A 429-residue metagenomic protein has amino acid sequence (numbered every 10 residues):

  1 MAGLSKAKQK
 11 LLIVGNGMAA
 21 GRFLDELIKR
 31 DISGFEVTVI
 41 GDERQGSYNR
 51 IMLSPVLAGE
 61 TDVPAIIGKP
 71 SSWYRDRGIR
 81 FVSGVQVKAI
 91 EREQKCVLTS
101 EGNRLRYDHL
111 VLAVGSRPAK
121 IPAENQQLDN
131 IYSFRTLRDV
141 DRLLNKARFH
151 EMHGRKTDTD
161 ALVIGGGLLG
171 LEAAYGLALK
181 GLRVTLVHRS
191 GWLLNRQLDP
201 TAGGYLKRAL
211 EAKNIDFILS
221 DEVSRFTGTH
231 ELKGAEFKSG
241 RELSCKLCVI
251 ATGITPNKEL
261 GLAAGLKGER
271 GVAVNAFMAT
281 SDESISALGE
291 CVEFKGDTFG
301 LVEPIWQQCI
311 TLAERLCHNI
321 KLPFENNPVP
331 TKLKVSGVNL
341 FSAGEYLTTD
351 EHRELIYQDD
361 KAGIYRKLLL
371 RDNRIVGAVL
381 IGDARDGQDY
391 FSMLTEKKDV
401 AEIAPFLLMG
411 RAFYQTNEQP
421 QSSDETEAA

Functional and structural regions predicted by a protein language model:
A2-K10, K29, C291-Q388: Mid-to-C-terminal Rossmann-like scaffold of FAD/NAD(P)H-dependent oxidoreductases
A2-R80, G176-Q197: Beta1-alpha1 glycine-rich phosphate/pyrophosphate-binding loop at the start of Rossmann-like nucleotide-binding domains
V14, L105-G115, L243-G253, C309 (+1 more regions): Short hydrophobic core segments
G15-M18, R135, I164-G167: Glycine-rich Rossmann-fold phosphate-binding loop(s) that bind the pyrophosphate of adenine dinucleotide cofactors
E36, F81-L98, L105, L179-V274: A Rossmann-like FAD-binding core segment of flavoenzymes
Q127-M152, T157, H230-E236, R241-E314 (+1 more regions): FAD-site-proximal beta/loop scaffold in flavoenzymes
R142-L198: Rossmann-like NAD(P)H-binding beta-loop-alpha module
K361-S423: C-terminal auxiliary extensions adjacent to catalytic cores
